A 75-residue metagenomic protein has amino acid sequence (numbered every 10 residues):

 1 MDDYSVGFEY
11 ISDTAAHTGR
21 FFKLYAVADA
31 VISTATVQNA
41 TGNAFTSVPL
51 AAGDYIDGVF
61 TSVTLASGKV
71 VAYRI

Functional and structural regions predicted by a protein language model:
M1, T36, N43-F45: N-terminal start-of-chain detector that recognizes signal peptides and the immediate post-cleavage beginning
M1-H17, S67-I75: C-terminal interaction-tip segments
Y10-V31, D57, S62: Beta-rich globular "head" domains
I11-D13, G42-T61, V71-I75: Beta-sandwich interaction modules
A30-T41, K69-I75: Short, surface-exposed beta-strand/strand-loop-strand elements in extracellular ectodomains
